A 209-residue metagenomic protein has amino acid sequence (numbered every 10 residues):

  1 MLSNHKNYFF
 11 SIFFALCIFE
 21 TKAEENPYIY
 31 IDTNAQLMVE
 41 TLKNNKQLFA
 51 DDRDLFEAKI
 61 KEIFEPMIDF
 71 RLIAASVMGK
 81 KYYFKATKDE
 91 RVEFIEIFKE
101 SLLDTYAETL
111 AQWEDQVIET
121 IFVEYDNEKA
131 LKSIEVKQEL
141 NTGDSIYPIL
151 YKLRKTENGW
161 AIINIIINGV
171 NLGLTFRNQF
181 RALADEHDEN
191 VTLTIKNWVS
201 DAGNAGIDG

Functional and structural regions predicted by a protein language model:
L2-F9: Bacterial N-terminal signal peptides that target proteins for export
F10-C17: Bacterial N-terminal signal peptides
F19-A23: Sec/Tat signal peptide C-region and signal peptidase I cleavage site
E25-Y106: Early exported N-terminus immediately downstream of N-terminal targeting peptides
F98, F122-E124, Q138-L140, L153-K155 (+1 more regions): A mature extracytoplasmic/lumenal domain signature
D104-Y147, N197-G209: Surface-exposed, charged secondary-structure patches
I146-L174: Short beta-strand edge/turn micro-motifs at domain boundaries
N164-G209: Low-complexity, intrinsically disordered terminal/linker segments enriched in charged and Gly/Pro repeats
